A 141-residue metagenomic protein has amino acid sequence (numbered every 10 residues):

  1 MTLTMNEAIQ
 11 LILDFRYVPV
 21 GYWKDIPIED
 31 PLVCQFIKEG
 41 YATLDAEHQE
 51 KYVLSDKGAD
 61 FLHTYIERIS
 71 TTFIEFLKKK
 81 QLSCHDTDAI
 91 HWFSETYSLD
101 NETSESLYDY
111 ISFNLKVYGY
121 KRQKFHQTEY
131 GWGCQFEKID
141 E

Functional and structural regions predicted by a protein language model:
M1-L3, E95, K138-E141: Short intrinsically disordered terminal tails
M1-P31, R68-W92: Short amphipathic alpha-helical interface segments
W23-E39, N101-Y110: Short amphipathic alpha-helical interaction segments
I37-E47, L115-H126: A short, conserved structural fragment
E47-T64, T128: Accessory beta->alpha helical hairpin/"wing" motif in late/C-terminal subdomains of nucleic-acid enzymes
T72-F76, D86-Y97, S104-L115: Amphipathic alpha-helical segments in structured regions that serve as interaction surfaces
Q127-E141: C-terminal engagement modules used by replication, chromatin/transcription, nuclear envelope/ESCRT, and ubiquitin
